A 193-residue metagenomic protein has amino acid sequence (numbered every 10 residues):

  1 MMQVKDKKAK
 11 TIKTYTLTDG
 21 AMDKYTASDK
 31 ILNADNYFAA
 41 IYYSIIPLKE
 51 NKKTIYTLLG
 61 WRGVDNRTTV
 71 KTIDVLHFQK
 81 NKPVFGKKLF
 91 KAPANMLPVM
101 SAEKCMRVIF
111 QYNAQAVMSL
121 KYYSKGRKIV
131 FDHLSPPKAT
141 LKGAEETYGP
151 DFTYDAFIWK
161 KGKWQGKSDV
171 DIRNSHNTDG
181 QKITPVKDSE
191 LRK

Functional and structural regions predicted by a protein language model:
M1-D6, T72-K82, E145-K161: Beta-propeller blade signature
Q3-L48: Short N-terminal edge-element motif at the start of the domain
I12-G20, V84-A94, M100-S101, G166-N174: Beta-propeller fold detector
D29, S44-P47, V84-A156: Short aromatic loop motif centered on NTY/YTY
N33-N36, G63-T68, G143-Y148: Short consensus segments that form the blades of beta-propeller domains, in both extracellular/periplasmic
T54-R62, R127-H133: Short beta-strand elements that form the blades of beta-propeller/WD-repeat-like and other beta-sheet-rich scaffold
G60-K91: Hydrophobic/aromatic-rich, well-ordered segments within soluble, folded domains that form packed cores
D132-K193: Hydrophilic extracytoplasmic domains
